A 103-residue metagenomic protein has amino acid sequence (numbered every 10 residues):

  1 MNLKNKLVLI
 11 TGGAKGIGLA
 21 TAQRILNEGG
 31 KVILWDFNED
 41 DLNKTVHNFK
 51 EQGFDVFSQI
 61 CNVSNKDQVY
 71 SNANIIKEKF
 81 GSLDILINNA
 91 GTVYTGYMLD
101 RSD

Functional and structural regions predicted by a protein language model:
L3-I33: Canonical Rossmann dinucleotide-binding motif of NAD(H)/NADP(H)-dependent dehydrogenases/reductases, specifically
L7, K31, D55-F57, S82-D84: Structural signature of beta-strand start/N-cap positions in the alpha/beta core of ABC transporter nucleotide-binding
T11-G12, L83-A90: Rossmann-fold scaffold of SDR-type NAD(P)-dependent oxidoreductases
E28-T45: Conserved glycine-rich Rossmann-like NAD(P)H-binding loop of the short-chain dehydrogenase/reductase
N38, S64, V93: Adenine-nucleotide cofactor-binding loop residues
L42, V69-I76: A conserved hydrophobic alpha-helix of the Rossmann-fold in NAD(P)-dependent oxidoreductases
F49-D67: Rossmann-fold cofactor-recognition segment
Y70, V93-D103: Conserved mid-core segment of classical short-chain dehydrogenase/reductases
